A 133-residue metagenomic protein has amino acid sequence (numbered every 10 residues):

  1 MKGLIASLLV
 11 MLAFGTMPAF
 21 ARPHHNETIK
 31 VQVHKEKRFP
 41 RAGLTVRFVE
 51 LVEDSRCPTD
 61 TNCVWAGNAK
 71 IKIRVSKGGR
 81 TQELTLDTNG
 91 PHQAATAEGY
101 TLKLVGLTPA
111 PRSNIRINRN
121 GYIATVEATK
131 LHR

Functional and structural regions predicted by a protein language model:
M1-L4: Positively charged n-region of N-terminal signal peptides that target proteins for export
S7-G15: Bacterial N-terminal signal peptides
F20-R133: Surface-exposed, beta-sheet-biased, low-hydrophobicity segments with strongly acidic/polar composition
